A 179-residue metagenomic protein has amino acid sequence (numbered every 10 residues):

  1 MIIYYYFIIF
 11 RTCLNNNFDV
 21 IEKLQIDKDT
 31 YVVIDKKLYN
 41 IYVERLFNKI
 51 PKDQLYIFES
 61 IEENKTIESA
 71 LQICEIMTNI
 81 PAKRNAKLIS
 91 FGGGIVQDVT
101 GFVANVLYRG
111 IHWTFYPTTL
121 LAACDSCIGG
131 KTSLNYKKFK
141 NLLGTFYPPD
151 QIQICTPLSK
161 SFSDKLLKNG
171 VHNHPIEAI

Functional and structural regions predicted by a protein language model:
M1-K87: ATP/NTP phosphate-donor binding region
T30-Y31, L88, W113, Q151: A residue-level structural signature of the nucleotidyltransferase/glycosyltransferase Rossmann-like core
Y39-N40, Q97-D98, S161: Short glycine-rich, flexible loops that bind phosphorylated cofactors or substrates
Y42-E44, V99-G101, D125: Short glycine-/acidic-enriched loop or helix-start segments at secondary-structure transitions that form or flank
E62, I95, L120: Residue-level detector of flexible, active-site-proximal loop/helix-junction positions within diverse enzyme catalytic
A86-N105: Glycine/serine-rich anion-binding loops at beta->alpha junctions that coordinate negatively charged ligand groups
F102-I179: A glycine/threonine-rich phosphate-anchoring loop and its flanking beta-alpha core in nucleotide/phosphate-binding
